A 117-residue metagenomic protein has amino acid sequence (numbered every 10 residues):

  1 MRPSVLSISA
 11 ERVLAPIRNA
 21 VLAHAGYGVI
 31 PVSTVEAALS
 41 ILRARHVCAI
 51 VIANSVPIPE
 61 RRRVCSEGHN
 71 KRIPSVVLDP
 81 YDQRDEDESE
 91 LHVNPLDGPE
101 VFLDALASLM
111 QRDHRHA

Functional and structural regions predicted by a protein language model:
R2-R12, R18-L22, I50: Conserved acidic segment of CheY-like receiver
I8-R12, I52-V56, D79-Y81, P95-L96: Structural motif
H24-A25, K71: Conserved dinucleotide-binding and phosphotransfer motif residues
G26-S33: Short hydrophobic/Thr-rich beta-strand motif most characteristic of the beta2 strand and flanking loop of CheY-like
S33-A49: Acidic, metal-coordinating helix/loop segments flanking the phosphotransfer/catalytic sites of two-component signaling
H46, H69-L78: His-Asp phosphorelay/catalytic-motif detector in bacterial-type signaling
I52-N70: Conserved phosphotransfer microenvironments
P74-A117: Output/docking surface of receiver
